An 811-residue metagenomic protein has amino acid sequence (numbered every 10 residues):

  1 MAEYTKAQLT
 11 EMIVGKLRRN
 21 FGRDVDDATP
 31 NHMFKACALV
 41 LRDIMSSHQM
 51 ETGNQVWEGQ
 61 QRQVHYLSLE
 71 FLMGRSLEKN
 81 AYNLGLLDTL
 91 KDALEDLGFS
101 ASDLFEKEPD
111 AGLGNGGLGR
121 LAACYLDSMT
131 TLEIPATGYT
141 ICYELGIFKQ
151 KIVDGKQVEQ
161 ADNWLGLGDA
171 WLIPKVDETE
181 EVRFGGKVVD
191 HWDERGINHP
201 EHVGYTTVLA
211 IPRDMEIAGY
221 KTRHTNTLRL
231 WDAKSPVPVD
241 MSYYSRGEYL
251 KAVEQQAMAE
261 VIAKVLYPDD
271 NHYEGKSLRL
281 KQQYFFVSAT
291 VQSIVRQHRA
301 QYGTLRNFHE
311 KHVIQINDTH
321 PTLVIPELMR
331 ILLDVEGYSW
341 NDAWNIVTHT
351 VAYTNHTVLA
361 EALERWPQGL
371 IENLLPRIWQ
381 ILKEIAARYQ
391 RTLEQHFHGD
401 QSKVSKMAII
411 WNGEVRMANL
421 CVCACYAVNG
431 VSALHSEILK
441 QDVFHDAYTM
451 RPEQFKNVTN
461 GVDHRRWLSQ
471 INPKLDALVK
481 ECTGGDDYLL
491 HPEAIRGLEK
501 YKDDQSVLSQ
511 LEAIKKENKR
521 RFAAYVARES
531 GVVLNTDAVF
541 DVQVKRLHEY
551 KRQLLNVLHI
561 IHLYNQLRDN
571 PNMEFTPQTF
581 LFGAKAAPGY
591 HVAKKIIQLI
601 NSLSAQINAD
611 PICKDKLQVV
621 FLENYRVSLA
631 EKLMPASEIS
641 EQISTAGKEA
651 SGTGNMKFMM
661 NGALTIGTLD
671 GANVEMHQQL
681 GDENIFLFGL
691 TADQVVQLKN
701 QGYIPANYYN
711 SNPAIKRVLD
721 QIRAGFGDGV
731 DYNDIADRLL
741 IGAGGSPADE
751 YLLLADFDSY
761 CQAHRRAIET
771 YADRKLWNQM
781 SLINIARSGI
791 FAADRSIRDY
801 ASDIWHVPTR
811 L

Functional and structural regions predicted by a protein language model:
M1-L811: A conserved ligand/cofactor-binding region detector
